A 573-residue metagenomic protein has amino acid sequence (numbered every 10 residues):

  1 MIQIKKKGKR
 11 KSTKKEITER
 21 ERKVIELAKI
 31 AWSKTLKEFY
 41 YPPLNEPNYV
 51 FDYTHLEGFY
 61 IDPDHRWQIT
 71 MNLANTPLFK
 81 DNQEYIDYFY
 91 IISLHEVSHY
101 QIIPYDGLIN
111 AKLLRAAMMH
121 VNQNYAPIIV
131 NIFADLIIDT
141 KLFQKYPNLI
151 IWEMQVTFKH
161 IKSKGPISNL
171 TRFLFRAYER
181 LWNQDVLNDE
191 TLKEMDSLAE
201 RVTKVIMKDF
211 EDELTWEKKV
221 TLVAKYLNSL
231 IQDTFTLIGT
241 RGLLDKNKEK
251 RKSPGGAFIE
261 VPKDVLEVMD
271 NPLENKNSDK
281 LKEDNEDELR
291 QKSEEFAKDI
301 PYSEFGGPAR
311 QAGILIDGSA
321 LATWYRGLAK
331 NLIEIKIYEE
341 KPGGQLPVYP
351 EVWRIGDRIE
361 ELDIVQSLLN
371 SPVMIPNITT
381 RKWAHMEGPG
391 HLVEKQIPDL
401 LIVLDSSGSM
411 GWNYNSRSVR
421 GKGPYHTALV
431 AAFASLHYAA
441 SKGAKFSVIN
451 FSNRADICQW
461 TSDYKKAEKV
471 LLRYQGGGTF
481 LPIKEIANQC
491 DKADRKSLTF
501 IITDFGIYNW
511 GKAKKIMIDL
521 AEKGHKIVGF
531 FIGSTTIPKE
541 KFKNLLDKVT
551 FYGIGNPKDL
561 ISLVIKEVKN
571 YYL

Functional and structural regions predicted by a protein language model:
M1-N331, Y338, K492-D494, T503 (+1 more regions): Short, functionally important secondary-structure microenvironments
Y100-Q101, M410, N509: Catalytic P-loop NTPase motifs of RecA-like helicase/translocase cores
I333-E394, P398-L400, M410-Y414, G423 (+1 more regions): Long, K/E/R/D-enriched contiguous segments that form extended
V393-S462, L498-I502: Von Willebrand factor
G411-R420, G511-A521: Active-site-proximal, acidic helix/loop segment immediately C-terminal to a metal-coordinating Asp/Glu
N453-I501, G506-K512, G529-P538: Von Willebrand factor
T535-V549: Glycine-rich, charge-decorated loop segments at or immediately adjacent to ligand/cofactor-binding or catalytic sites
K548-L563: Short acidic-hydrophobic, aromatic-tinged amphipathic segments that line or gate anion-handling sites
